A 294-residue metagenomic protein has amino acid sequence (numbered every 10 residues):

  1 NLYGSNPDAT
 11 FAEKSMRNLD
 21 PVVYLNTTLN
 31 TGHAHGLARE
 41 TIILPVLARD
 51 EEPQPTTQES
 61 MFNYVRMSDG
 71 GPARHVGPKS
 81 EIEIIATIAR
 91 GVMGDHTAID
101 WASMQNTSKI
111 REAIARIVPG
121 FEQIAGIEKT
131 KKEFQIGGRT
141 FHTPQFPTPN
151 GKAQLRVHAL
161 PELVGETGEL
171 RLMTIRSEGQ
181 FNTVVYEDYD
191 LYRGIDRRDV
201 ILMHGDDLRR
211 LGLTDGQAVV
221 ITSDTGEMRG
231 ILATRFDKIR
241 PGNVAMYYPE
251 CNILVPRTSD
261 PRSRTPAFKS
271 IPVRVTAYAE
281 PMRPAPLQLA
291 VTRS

Functional and structural regions predicted by a protein language model:
N1-A38: Glycine-rich phosphate-binding loop of nucleotide-binding enzymes
S5-P7, G32-A34, V46, E52-P55 (+4 more regions): Short helix/loop capping segments that flank catalytic or ligand/cofactor-binding pockets
T10-R17, A38-I42, P161-L163, E187-L191 (+1 more regions): Short, solvent-exposed amphipathic alpha-helical segments in soluble enzyme and RNA/protein-processing domains
F11, L19-L29, P45, R49 (+1 more regions): Phosphate/diphosphate-binding loops
L19-V23, E40-I43, E169-R171, V200 (+2 more regions): Beta-sheet entry/capping signal
T28-M67: Flexible glycine/proline-rich, aromatic-decorated loop/lid segments
D69-I127, D188-L202, D206-S294: Long, contiguous, secondary-structure-rich segments that constitute the structural scaffold of globular domains
S103-L191: Long, low-complexity segments enriched in small/aliphatic residues
